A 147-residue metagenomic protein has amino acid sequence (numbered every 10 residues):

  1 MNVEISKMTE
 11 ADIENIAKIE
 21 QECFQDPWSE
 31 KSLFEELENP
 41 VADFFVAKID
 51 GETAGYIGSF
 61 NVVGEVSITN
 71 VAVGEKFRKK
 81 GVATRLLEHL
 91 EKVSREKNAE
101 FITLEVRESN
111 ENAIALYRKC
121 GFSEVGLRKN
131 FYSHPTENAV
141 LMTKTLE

Functional and structural regions predicted by a protein language model:
E4-K76, L87-H89, V93, K97 (+1 more regions): Acetyl-CoA-dependent GNAT
I68, I102-V106: Conserved hydrophobic beta-strand within the GNAT/NAT acetyltransferase core sheet that lines the active-site cleft
G74-K80, E108-S109: Active-site acidic-Proline motif in GNAT/NAT acetyltransferases
K79-K92, A115-K119: Conserved acetyl-CoA-binding loop-helix of GNAT-fold acetyltransferases
K80, K97-E100: Short coil/turn segments at alpha/beta junctions that flank glycine-rich nucleotide-binding fingerprints
L87, N110-A113, N130-P135: Short glycine/proline-centered loop/turn elements that form peptide/ligand docking sites
E105, S123-A139: Conserved catalytic-core motifs of GNAT/GCN5-like acyltransferases
Y117, F122, M142: Conserved active-site tyrosine of GNAT-family acetyltransferases
